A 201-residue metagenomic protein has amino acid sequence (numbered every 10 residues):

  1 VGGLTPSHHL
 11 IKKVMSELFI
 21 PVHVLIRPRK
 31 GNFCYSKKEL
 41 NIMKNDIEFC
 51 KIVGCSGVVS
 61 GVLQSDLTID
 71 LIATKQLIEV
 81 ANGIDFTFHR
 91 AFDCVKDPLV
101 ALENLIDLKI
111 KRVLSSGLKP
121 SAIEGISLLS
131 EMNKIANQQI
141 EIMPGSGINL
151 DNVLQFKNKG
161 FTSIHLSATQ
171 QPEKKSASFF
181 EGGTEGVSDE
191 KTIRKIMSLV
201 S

Functional and structural regions predicted by a protein language model:
V1-G3, F49, V53-S65, I110-I123 (+1 more regions): Glycine-rich phosphate-binding active-site loops on the catalytic face of alpha/beta enzymes
G3-K30, I69-A91, E124-N149, G183-S201: Alpha-helix-loop-beta-strand connector modules within alpha/beta enzyme cores
L4-L71, D107: Active-site beta->alpha loop and helix N-cap motifs at the rims of alpha/beta catalytic domains
P6-H8, K37-L40, I72-K75, A101-E103 (+3 more regions): Short, glycine/charged-enriched secondary-structure capping and boundary segments
V22-G31, S36-K37, K111-R112, S116-G117 (+3 more regions): A broadly tuned preference for mixed-charge, low-complexity surface segments
N32-C34, E39-K44, T169-D189: Short, flexible, glycine-rich and Lys/Arg-enriched loop motifs at helix boundaries that contact anionic partners
C34-I47, D93-L108, M132-Q138, I142 (+1 more regions): Catalytic cores of alpha/beta
K51-K109: Hydrophobic, well-structured mid-protein blocks that either form specific transmembrane helices
